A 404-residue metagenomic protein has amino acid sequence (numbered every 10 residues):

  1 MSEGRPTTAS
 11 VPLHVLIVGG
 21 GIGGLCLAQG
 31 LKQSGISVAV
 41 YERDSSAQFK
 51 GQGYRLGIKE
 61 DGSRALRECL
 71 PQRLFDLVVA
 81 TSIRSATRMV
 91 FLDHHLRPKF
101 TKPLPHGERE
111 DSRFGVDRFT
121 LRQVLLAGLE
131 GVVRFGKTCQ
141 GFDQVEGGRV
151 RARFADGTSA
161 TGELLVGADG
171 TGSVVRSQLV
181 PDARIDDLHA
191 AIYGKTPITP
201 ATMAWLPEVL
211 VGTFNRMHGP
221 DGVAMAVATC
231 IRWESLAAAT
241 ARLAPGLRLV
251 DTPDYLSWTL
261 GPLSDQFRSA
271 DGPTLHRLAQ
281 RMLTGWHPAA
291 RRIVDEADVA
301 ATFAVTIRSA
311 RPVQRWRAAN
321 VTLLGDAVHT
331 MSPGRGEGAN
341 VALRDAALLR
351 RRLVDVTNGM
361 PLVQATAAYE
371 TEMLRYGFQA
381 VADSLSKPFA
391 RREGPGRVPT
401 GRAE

Functional and structural regions predicted by a protein language model:
S2-L13, V18, F75-A80, R88-V90 (+6 more regions): C-terminal helical "tail/cap" subdomain of flavin- and related membrane-associated enzymes
E3-V15, G30, K59-L179, A183-P197 (+2 more regions): Conserved N-terminal helical subregion
G19-I22, R43: Glycine-rich Rossmann-fold phosphate-binding loop(s) that bind the pyrophosphate of adenine dinucleotide cofactors
G23, S46, G172: Conserved Rossmann-like nucleotide-cofactor binding loop
K32-Q52: Glycine-rich FAD pyrophosphate-binding loop
S45-A65: Conserved N-terminal glycine-rich FAD pyrophosphate-binding loop of Rossmann-like flavoproteins
S85-A86, E296-P312, L323-L324: Flavin (FAD/FMN) cofactor-binding core of flavoprotein oxidoreductases
P98-D117, Y193-D298: Conserved FAD/dinucleotide-binding core of flavoprotein oxidoreductases
